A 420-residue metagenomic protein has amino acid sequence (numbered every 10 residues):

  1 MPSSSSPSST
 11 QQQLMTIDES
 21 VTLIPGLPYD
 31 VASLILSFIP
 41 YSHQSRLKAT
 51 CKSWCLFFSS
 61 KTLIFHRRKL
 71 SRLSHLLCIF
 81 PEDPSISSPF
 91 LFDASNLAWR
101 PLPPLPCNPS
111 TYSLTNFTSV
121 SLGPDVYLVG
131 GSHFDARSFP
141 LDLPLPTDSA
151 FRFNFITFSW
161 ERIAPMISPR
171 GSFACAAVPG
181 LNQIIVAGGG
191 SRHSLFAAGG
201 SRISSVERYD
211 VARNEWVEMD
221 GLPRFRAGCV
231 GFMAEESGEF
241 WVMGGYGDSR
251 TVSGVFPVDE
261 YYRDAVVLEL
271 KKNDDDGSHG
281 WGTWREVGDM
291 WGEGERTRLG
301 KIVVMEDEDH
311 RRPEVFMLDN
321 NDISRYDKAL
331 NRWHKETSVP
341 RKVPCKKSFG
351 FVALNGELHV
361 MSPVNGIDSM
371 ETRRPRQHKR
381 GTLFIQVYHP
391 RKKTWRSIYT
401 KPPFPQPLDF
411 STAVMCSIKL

Functional and structural regions predicted by a protein language model:
M1-L27, L34: CRL adaptor-proximal regions
I24-G26, F65-D83, N108-V129, F134 (+11 more regions): Conserved short beta-strand element of beta-propeller blades
Q44, C55-L56, W99-R100, D135-R137 (+14 more regions): Eukaryotic short linear interaction motifs
S45-L63, F92: Short helix-loop-helix/strand-helix junction enriched in hydrophobic and basic residues
E82-L105, A136-L143, N154: Beta-propeller domains
S88-N96, L145-T157, S201-R213, F256-D275 (+2 more regions): Beta-propeller blade signature
W99-L105, F158-P165, Y209-L222, K271-E293 (+2 more regions): Blade-edge beta-strand/turn elements of extracellular beta-propeller and related beta-sheet repeat scaffolds
F139-L145, L195-S201, S253-Y261, G294-R296 (+2 more regions): Leucine-rich repeat
